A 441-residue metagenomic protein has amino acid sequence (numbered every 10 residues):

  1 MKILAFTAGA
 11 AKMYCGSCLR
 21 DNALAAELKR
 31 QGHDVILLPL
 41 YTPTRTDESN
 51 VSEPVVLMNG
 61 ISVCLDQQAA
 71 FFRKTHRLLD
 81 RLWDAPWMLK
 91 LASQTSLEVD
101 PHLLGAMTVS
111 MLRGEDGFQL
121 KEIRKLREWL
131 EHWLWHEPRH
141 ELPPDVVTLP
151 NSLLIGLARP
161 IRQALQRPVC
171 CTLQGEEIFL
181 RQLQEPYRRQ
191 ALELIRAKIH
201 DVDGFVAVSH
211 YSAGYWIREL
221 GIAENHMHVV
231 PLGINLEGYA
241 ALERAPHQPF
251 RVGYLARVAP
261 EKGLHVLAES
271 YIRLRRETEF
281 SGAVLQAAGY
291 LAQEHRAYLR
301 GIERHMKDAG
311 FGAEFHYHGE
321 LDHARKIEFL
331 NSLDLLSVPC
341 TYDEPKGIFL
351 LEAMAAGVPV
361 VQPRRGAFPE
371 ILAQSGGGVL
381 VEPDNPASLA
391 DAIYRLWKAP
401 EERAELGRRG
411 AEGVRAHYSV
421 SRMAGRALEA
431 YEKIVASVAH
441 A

Functional and structural regions predicted by a protein language model:
L37-K125: A conserved catalytic-core segment of Leloir-type glycosyltransferases
Y211, G233: Carbohydrate-associated surface elements
A245-K262, A268-Y271, Q286: Conserved donor-binding/catalytic core segment of Leloir-type glycosyltransferases
V284-E303: Glycosyltransferase donor-sugar binding loop
L299-L321: Nucleotide-activated donor-binding/catalytic signature segment of Leloir-type glycosyltransferases, i.e., the conserved
P359-Q362: Short hydrophobic beta-strand element within catalytic cores of glycosyltransferases and related nucleotide-activated
Q374, V379-P386, R395-P400: Conserved acidic donor-binding segment of nucleotide-sugar-dependent glycosyltransferases
S388, R395, E402-A416, M423-E429 (+1 more regions): A short, well-ordered alpha-helix in the C-terminal region of glycosyltransferases
